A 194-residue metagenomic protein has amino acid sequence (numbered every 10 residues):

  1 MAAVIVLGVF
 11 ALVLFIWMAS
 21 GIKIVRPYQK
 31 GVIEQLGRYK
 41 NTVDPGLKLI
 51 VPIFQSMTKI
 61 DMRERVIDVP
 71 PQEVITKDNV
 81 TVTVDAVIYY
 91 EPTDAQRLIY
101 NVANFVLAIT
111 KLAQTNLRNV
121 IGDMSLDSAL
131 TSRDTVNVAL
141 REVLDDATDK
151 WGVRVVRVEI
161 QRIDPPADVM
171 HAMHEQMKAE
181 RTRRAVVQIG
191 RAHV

Functional and structural regions predicted by a protein language model:
M1-R183, V187: N-terminal hydrophobic membrane-entry segments
I189, H193-V194: Conserved small/polar residues in nucleotide/adenosyl-binding loops
